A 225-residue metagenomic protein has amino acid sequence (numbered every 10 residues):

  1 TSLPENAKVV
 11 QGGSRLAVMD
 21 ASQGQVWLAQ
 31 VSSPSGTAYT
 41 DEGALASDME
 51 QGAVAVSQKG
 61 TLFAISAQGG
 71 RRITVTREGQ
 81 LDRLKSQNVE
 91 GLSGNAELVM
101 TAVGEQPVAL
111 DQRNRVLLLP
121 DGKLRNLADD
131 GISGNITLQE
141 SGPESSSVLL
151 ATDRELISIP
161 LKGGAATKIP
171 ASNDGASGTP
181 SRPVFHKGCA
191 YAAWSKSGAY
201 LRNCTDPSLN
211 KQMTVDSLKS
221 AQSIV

Functional and structural regions predicted by a protein language model:
T1-L3, S22-D48, A67-L92, Q112-I132 (+2 more regions): Surface-exposed loop/turn elements that mediate protein-protein interactions on large endomembrane-trafficking
S2-R15, E42-G60, S86-E105, D129-S146 (+2 more regions): Repeated scaffold domains used in trafficking and secretory/extracellular systems, primarily beta-propellers
K187-Y191, A199: Ordered, small/hydrophobic-rich secondary-structure cores
